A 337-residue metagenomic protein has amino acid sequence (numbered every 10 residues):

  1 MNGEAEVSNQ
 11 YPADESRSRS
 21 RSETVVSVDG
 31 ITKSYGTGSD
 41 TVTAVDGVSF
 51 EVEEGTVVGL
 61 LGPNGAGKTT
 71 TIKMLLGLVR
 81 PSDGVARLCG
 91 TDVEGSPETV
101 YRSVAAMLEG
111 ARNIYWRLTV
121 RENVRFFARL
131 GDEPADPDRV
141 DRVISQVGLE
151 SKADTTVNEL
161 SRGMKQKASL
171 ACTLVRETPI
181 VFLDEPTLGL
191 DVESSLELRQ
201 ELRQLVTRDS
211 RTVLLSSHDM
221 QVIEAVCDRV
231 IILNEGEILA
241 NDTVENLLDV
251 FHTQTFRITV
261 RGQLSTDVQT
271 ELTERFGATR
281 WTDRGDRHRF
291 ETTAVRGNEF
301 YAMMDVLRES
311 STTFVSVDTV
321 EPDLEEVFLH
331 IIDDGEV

Functional and structural regions predicted by a protein language model:
N2-Q10, V295-V337: C-terminal coupling/interaction segments
G3-R19, R142, E245-D249: Short, flexible cytosolic linker that couples an ABC transmembrane/permease module to its adjacent nucleotide-binding
S8-V28, T32-G47, P97: A short, flexible loop at the N-terminus of ABC-type nucleotide-binding domains that lies
D29, T259-R261, T293-V295, V320: A structural detector for beta-sheet-dominated domains
K33-V226, V230-N234, A240: ABC transporter nucleotide-binding domains
Q200-E291: ABC transporter nucleotide-binding domain
